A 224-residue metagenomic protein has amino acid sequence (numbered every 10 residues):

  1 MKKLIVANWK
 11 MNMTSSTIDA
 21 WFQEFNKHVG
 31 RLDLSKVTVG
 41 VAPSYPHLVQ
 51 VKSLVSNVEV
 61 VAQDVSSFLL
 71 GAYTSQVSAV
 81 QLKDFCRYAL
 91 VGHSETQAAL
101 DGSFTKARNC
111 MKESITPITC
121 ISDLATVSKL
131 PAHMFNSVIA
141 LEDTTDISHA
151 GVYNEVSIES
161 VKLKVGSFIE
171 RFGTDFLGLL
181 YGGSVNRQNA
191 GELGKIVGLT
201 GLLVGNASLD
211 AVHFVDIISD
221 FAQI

Functional and structural regions predicted by a protein language model:
M1-Y73, H133-F135, D146: Conserved N-terminal beta1-alpha1 strand-loop-helix module at the mouth
L4-V6, T38-G40, E59-V61, Y88 (+4 more regions): Structural preference for beta-strand elements that scaffold enzyme active sites
K10, S44, L82, H93 (+3 more regions): Conserved, mostly hydrophobic/aromatic
S56-C110: Glycine/small-residue-rich loop that forms an oxyanion/phosphate-binding "nest" at active or ligand-binding sites
V91-A99, D143-G151, V197-I217: Glycine-rich phosphate-binding active-site loops on the catalytic face of alpha/beta enzymes
N109-E113, N154-E155, E159, K195-I196 (+1 more regions): C-terminal helical cap(s) of enzyme catalytic domains, especially alpha/beta-barrels
E113-L180: Active-site rim beta-loop-alpha module in soluble metabolic enzymes
L124-M134, V185-L199: Catalytic cores of alpha/beta
